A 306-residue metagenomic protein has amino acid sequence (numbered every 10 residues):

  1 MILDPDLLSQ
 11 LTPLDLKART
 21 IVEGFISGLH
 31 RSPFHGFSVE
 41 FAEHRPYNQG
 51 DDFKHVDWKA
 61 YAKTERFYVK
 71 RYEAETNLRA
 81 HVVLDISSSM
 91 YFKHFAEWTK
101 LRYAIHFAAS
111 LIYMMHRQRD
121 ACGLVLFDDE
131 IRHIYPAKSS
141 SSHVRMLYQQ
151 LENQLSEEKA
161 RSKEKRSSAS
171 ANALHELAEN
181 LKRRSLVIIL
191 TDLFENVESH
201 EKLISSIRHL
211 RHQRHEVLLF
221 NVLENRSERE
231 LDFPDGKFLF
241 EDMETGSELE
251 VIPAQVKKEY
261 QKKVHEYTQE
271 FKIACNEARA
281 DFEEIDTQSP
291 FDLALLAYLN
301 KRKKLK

Functional and structural regions predicted by a protein language model:
M1-P33, P46-D51, A60, V69-H106 (+1 more regions): Exposed, interaction-prone extracellular/peripheral surfaces
F34-S38: A positional/architectural concept
K54-T64: N-terminal low-complexity, intrinsically disordered segments
